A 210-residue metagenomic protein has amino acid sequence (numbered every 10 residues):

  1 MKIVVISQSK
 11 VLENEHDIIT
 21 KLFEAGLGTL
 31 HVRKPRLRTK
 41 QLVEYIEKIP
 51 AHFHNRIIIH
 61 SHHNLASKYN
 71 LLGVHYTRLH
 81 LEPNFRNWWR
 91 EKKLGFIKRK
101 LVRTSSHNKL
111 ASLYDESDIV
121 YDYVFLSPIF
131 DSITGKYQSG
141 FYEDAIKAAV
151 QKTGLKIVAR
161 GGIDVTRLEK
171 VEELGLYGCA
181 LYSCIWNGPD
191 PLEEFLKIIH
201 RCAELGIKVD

Functional and structural regions predicted by a protein language model:
M1-N14, V102-N108, W186: Active-site mouth loops of central-metabolism enzymes
K2-V4, G28-H31, R56-I58, L72-H75 (+4 more regions): Structural preference for beta-strand elements that scaffold enzyme active sites
V5, L22, L30, A66 (+4 more regions): Conserved, mostly hydrophobic/aromatic
K10-F23, S61-N64, N108-S117, D164-E169: Short, acidic/polar
T29-G95: N-terminal active-site wall of soluble small-molecule enzyme domains
V43-S61, W88-K109, S139-V165, I198-D210: Alpha-helix-loop-beta-strand connector modules within alpha/beta enzyme cores
V74-W88, Y123-G140, L168-C202: Glycine-rich phosphate-binding active-site loops on the catalytic face of alpha/beta enzymes
R103-G135: Histidine/lysine/aspartate-rich catalytic loop segments that bind and position anionic ligands
